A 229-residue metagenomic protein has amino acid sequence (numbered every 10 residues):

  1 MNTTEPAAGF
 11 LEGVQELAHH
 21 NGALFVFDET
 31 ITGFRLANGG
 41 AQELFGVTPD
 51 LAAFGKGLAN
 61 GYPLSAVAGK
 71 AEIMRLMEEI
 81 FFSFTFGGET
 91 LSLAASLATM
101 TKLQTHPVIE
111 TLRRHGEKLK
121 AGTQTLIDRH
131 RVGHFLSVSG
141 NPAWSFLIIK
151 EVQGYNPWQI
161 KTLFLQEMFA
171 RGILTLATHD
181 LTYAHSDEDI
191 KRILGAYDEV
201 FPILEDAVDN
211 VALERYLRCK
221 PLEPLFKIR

Functional and structural regions predicted by a protein language model:
M1-R229: Conserved N-terminal phosphate-binding loop of PLP-dependent enzymes in the Aspartate aminotransferase
